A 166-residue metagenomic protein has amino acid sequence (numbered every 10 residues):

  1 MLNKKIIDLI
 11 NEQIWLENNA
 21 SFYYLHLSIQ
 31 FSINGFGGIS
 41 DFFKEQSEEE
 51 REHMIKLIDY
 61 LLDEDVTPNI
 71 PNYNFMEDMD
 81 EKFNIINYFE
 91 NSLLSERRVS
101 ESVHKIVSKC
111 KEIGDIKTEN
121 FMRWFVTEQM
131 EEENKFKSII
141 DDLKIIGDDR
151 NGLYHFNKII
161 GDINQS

Functional and structural regions predicted by a protein language model:
M1-S166: Iron-associated oxidoreductase/ferritin-like identity signal
